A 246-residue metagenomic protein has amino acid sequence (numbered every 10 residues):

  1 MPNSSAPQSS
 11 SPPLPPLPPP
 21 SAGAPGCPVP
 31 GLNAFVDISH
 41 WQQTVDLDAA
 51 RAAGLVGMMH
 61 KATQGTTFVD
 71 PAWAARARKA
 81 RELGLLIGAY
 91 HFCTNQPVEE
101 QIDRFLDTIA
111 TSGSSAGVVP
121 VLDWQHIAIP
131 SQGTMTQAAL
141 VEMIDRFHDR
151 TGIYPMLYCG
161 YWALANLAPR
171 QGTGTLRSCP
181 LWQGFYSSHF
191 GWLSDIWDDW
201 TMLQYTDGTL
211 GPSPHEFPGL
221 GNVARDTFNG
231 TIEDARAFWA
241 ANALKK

Functional and structural regions predicted by a protein language model:
M1-S21: N-terminal secretory targeting signals
N3, Q8, D149, L244-K246: Surface-exposed charge patches in extracellular/virion surface proteins
L14-I38, Q42, G172-K246: Functionally critical loop-and-helix segments that line ligand-binding/catalytic clefts of soluble enzyme domains
G26-I153: Substrate-binding cleft of extracellular glycoside hydrolase catalytic domains
T66-T67, Q96, L164, F190 (+1 more regions): Flexible, glycine-rich phosphate/dinucleotide-binding loops and adjacent beta-alpha linkers at cofactor/substrate
D70, T136, G160-Y161, A224 (+1 more regions): Alpha-helix initiation/capping motif
G117-I196: Catalytic domains of cell-wall/extracellular-matrix polysaccharide-remodeling enzymes, centered on de-N-acetylation
